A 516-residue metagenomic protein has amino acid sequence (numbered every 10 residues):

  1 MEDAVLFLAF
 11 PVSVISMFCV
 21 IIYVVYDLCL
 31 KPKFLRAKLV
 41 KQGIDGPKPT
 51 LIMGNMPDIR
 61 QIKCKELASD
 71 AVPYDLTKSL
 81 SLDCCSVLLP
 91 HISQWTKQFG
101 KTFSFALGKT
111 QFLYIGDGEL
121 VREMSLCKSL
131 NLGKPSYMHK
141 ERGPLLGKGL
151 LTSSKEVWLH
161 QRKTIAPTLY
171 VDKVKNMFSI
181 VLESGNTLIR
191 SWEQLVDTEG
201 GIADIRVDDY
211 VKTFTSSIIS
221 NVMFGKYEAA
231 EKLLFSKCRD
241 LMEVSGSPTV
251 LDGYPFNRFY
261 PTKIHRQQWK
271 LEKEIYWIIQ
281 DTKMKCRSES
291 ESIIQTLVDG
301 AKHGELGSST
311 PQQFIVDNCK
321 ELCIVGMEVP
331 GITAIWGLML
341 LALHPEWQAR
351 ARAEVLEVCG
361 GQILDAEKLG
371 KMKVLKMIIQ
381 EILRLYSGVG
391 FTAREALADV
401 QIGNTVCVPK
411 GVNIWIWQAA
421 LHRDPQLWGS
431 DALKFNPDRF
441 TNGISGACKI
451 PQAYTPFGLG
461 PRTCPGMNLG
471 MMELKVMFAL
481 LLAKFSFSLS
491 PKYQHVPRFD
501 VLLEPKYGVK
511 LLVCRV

Functional and structural regions predicted by a protein language model:
M1-A4, V87, Q295-D299, S486 (+1 more regions): C-terminal helix/juxtamembrane-tail motif
E2-L146, S154-E156, H160, L182-R190 (+1 more regions): N-terminal membrane-proximal hinge/A-helix region immediately C-terminal to the signal-anchor transmembrane segment
L6-L8, K33, G133-L145, K175-A334 (+1 more regions): Cytochrome P450 heme-thiolate monooxygenase catalytic core
M56, R60, S69-P73, K78-G100 (+4 more regions): Conserved cytochrome P450 K-helix E-x-x-R motif and the immediately C-terminal K′/meander segment
P167, K320, G443-L474, R498-D500: Cytochrome P450 heme-thiolate "Cys pocket" and heme-binding signature region
A229, P345-W347, M467-E504: Cytochrome P450 heme-binding "Cys pocket" and the immediately downstream C-terminal segment
V329-L341, M477: Short, small-residue alpha-helix embedded
I416-S445: Conserved cytochrome P450 K-helix/beta-meander segment immediately N-terminal to the heme-binding cysteine loop
